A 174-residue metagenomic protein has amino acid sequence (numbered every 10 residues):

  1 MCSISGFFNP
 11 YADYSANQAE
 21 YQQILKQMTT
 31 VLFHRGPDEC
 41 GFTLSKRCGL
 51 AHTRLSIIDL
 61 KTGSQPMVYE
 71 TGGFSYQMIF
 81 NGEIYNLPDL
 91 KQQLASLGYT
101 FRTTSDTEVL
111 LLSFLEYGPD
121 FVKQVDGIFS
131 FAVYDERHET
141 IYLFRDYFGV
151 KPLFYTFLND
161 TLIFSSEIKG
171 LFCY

Functional and structural regions predicted by a protein language model:
M1-Y174: Cysteine-centered catalytic environments shared across enzyme families
